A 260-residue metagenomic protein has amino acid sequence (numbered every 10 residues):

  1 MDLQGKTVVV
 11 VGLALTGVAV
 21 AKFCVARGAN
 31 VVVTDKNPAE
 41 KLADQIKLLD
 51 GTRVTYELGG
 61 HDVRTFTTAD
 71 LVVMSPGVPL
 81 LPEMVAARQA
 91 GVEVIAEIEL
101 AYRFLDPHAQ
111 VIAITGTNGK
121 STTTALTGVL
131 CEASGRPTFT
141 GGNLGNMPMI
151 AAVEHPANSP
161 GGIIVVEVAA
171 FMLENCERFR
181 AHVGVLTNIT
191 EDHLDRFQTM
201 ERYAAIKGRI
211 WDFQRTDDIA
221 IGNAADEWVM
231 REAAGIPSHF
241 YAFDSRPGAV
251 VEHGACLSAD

Functional and structural regions predicted by a protein language model:
M1-A96, L100: N-terminal leader/targeting and accessory segments in enzymes
M1-L3, K41, P160-V168, H239-E252: Short, mixed-charge, low-aromatic patches
K6, V11-L13, V33, K47 (+3 more regions): Adenine nucleotide phosphate-binding catalytic loops in nucleotide-utilizing enzymes
G12, D35, V73-M74, G142 (+2 more regions): Short beta-strand/turn micro-motifs composed of small residues that flank or help shape donor/cofactor-binding pockets
G17, E40, R103, M147 (+1 more regions): Flexible, glycine-rich phosphate/dinucleotide-binding loops and adjacent beta-alpha linkers at cofactor/substrate
G28, R53-E57, I164, R246 (+1 more regions): Short intrinsically disordered, low-complexity coil segments enriched in acidic
T55-Y56, G141, N158, V250: Compositionally biased, low-complexity repeat tracts
R64-T67, P76, L80-A224, W228-H239 (+1 more regions): Phosphate-binding loop of NTP-binding sites
